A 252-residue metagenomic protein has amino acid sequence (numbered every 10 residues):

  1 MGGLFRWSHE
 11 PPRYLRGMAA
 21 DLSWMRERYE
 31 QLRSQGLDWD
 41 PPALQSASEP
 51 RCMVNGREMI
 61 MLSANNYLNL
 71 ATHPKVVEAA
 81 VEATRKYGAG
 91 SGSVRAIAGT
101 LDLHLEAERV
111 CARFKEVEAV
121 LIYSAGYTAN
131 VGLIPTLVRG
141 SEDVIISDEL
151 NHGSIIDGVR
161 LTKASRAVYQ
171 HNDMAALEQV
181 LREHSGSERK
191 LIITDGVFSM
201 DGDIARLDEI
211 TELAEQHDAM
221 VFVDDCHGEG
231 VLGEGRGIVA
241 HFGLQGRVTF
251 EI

Functional and structural regions predicted by a protein language model:
D21-Y87, A219, F250: N-terminal "arm"/small-domain region of PLP-dependent enzymes with the aminotransferase-like
E78, E82-A125: Conserved N-terminal alpha-helix of the aminotransferase class I/II PLP-enzyme fold
A125, I146-T162: Substrate-binding/gating loop at the entrance of the active-site cleft, primarily in PLP-dependent aminotransferase-like
L133-G153: Conserved PLP-anchoring active-site segment centered on the Schiff-base-forming lysine
S141, T162, Q216-H217: Helix C-cap/helix->beta junction micro-motif
A167-V223: Active-site phosphate-binding strand-loop segment of PLP-dependent enzymes
D218, R236-I252: Conserved active-site segment immediately N-terminal to the catalytic lysine that forms the internal aldimine
